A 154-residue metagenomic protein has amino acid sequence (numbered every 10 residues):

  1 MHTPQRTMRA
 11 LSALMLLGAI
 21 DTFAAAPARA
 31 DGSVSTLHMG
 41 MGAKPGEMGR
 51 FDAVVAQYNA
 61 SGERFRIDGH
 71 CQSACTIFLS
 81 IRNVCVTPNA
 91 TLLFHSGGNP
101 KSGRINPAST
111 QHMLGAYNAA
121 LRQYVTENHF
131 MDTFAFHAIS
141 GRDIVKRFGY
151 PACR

Functional and structural regions predicted by a protein language model:
H2-A13: Bacterial N-terminal signal peptides that target proteins for export
S12-M15, A30: Short stretches within intrinsically disordered, low-complexity N-terminal or propeptide regions
G18-P27: C-terminal segment of classical bacterial N-terminal signal peptides
D31-A90, F94-P100: Cleft-lining beta-strand/loop regions that shape enzyme active-site pockets
T36-M39, G49, A53-R66, G103-R154: Charged, glycine-interspersed solvent-exposed loop segments at helix/strand-loop junctions that cap or gate access
